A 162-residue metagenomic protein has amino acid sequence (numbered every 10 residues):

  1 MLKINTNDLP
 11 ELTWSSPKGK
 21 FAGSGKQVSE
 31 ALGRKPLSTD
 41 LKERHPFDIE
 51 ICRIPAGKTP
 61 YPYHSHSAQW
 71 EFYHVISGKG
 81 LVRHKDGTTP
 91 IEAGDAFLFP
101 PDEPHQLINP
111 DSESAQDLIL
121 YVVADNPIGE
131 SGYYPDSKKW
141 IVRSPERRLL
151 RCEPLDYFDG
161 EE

Functional and structural regions predicted by a protein language model:
M1-P46, Y134-E162: A short, N-terminal "cap"/entry segment at the start of jelly-roll beta-barrel domains of the cupin/DSBH fold
L32-P36, E50-H66, P101: Conserved short histidine dyad/triad with adjacent acidic residue
S38-E43, Y61-H66, I108-P110: Short histidine-centered beta-strand/loop micro-motifs that create catalytic or ligand/metal-coordination sites
P46, I51-P55, S65-H84, A124: Short, conserved beta-strand element in jelly-roll/cupin
T59-P60, L81, F97, D102-Q106: Histidine-centered metal-chelating micro-motifs
Y61, G87-T89, G132: Short beta-strand segments
D86-D102: Short acidic-glycine-tyrosine-enriched beta hairpin
P101-E130: Ligand-binding loop in jelly-roll beta-barrel domains
